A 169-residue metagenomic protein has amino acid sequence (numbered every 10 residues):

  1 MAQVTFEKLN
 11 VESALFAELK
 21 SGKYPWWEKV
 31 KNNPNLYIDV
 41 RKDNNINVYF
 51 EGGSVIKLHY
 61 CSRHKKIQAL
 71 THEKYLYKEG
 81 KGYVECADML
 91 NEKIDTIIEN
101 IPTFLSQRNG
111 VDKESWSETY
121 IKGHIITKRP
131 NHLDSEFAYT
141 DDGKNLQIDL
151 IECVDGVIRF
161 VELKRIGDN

Functional and structural regions predicted by a protein language model:
M1-N169: Charged, terminal alpha-helix-loop-beta segments that serve as non-catalytic nucleic-acid engagement and/or assembly
